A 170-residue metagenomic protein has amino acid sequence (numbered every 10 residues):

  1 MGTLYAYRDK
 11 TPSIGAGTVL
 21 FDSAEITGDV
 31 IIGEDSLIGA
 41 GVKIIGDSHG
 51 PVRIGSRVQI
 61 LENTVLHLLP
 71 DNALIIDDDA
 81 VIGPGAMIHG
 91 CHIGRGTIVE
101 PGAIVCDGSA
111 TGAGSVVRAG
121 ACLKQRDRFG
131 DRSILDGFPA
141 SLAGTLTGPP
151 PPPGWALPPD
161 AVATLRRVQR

Functional and structural regions predicted by a protein language model:
M1-L37, G41-K43, R170: Extended, small-residue-rich solenoid/repeat segments and analogous flexible loops that form exposed scaffolds
G2-D9, D47, P51-N63, L68-L69 (+3 more regions): Glycine-rich hexapeptide-repeat left-handed beta-helix
E34, D77-D78: Intrinsic-disorder/low-complexity regions
